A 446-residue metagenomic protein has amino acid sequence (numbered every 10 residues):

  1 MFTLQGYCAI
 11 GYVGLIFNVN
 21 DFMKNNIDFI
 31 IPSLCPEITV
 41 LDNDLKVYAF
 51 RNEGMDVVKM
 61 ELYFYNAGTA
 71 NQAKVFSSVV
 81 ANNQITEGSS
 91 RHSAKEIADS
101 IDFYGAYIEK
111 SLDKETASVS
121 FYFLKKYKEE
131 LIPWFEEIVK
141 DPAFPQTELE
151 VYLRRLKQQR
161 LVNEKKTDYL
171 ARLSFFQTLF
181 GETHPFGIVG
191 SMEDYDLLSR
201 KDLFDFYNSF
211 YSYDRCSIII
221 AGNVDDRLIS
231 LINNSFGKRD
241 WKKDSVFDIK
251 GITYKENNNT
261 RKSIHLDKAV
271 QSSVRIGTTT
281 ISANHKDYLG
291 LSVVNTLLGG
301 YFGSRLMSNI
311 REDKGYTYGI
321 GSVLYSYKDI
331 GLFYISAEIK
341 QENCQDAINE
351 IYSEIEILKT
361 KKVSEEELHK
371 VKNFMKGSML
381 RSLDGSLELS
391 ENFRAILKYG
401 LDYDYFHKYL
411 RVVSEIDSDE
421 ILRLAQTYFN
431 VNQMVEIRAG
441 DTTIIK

Functional and structural regions predicted by a protein language model:
F17-F22, V40, E96-V246, T253-Y254 (+3 more regions): Charge-rich, well-structured scaffold segments of protease-associated domains
F22-V58: N- or domain-start disorder-to-order transition segments that initiate the globular core
I31-S33, D102, N258: Residues that act as N-cap/strand-start positions at coil-to-secondary-structure junctions
L45-G68, K74-V75, R215, D244-S304: His/Glu-based metal-binding/catalytic segments typifying zinc-dependent metallopeptidases
E61-Y122, Y301-Y316, Y327: M16/MPP (pitrilysin/insulinase) zinc-metallopeptidase core fold and M16-derived inactive scaffolds
